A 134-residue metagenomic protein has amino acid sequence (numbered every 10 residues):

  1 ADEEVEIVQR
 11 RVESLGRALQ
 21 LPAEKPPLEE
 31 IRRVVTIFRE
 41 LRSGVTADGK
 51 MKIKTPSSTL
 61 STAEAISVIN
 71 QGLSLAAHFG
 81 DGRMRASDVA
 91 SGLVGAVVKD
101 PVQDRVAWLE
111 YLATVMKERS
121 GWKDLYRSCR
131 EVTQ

Functional and structural regions predicted by a protein language model:
A1-K52, H78-G82, S120-R130: Conserved C-terminal "switch" segment of AAA+ ATPases
D2-I7, K25-R33, T55-S67, Q71 (+2 more regions): Charged, alpha-helix-enriched surfaces in structured cytosolic catalytic cores of large nucleotide-utilizing machines
S14, S43, S57-S61, S67 (+5 more regions): Generic serine detector
T36, T46, T55, T59-T62 (+2 more regions): Residue-identity detector for threonine
E40-A47, T62, I66-M84, G95-P101: AAA+ ATPase "lid" subdomain C-terminal helix
A77-Q134: C-terminal engagement/docking regions of AAA+ P-loop ATPases
